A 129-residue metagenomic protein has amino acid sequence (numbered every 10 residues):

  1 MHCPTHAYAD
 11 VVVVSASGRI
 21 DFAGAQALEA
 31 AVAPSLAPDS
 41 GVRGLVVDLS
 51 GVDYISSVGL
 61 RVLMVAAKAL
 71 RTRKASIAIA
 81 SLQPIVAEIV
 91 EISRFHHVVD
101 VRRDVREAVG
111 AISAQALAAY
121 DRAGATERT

Functional and structural regions predicted by a protein language model:
M1-S15, R128: Short beta-strand/loop segment at the start of cytosolic alpha/beta domains
H2-C3, I85, S113: Short leucine-rich amphipathic alpha-helices used at interfaces
P4-H6, A80, R102: General small-molecule cofactor/ligand-binding pocket signal
D10, P84, R106: Residues that form or immediately flank small-molecule/cofactor binding pockets and catalytic motifs
F22-V99: Amphipathic alpha-helical interaction surfaces in cytosolic regulatory modules
D100-T129: A charged, well-structured terminal subsegment
